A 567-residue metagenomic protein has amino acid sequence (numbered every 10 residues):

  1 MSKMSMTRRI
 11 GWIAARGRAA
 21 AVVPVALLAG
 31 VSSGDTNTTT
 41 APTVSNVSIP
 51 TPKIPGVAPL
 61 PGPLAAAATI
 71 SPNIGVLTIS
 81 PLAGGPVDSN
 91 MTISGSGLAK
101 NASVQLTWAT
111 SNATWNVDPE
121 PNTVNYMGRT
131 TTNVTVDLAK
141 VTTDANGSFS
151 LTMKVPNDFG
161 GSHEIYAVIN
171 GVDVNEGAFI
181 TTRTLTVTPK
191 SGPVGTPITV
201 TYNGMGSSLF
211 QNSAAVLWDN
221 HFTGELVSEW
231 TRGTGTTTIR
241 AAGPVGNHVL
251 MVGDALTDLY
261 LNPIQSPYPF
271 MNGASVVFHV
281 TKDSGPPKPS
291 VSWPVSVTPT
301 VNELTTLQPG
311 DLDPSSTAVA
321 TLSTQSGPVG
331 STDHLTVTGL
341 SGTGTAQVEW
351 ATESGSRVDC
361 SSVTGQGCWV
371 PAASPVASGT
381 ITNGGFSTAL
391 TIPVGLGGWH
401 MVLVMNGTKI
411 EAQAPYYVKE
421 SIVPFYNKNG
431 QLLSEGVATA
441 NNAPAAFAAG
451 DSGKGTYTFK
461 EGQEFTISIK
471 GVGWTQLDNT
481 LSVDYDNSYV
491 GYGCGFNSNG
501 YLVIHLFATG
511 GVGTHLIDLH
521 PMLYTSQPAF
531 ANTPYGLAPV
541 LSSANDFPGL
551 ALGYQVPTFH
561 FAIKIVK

Functional and structural regions predicted by a protein language model:
M1-T7, S32-N37: N-terminal acidic, proline/glycine-rich, low-complexity intrinsically disordered segments
M4-A20: Bacterial N-terminal signal peptides that target proteins for export
G11-W12, A26, V87: Residues at the start of alpha-helices and the adjacent loop-to-helix junctions
R18-A29: Bacterial N-terminal signal peptides
S32-K567: Extracytoplasmic/secretory-pathway segments with low complexity and glycosylation-like composition
